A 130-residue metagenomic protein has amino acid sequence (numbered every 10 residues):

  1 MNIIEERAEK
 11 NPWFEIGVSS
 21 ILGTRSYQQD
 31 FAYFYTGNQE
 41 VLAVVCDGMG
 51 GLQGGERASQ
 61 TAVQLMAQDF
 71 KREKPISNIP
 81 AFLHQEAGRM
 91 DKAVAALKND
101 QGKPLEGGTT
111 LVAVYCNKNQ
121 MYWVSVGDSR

Functional and structural regions predicted by a protein language model:
M1-R130: PP2C/PPM-type serine/threonine phosphatase catalytic domain
